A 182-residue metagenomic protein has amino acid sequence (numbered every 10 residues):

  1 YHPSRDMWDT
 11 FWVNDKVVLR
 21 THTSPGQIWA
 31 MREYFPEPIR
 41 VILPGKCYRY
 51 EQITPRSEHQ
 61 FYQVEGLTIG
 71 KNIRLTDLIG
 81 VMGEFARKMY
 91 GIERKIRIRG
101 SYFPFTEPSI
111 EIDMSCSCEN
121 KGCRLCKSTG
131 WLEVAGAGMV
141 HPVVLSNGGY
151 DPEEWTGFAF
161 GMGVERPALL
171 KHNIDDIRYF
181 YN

Functional and structural regions predicted by a protein language model:
Y1-N182: TRNA-recognition modules of translation machinery and tRNA-sensing kinases, especially anticodon-binding
